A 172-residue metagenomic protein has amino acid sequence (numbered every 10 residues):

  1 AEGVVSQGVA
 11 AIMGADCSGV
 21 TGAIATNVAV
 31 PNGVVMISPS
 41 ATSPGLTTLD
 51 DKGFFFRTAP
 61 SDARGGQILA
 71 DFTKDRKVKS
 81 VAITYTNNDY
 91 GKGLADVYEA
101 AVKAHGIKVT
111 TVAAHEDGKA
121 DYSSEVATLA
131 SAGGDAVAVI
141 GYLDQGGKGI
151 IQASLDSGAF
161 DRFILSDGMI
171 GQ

Functional and structural regions predicted by a protein language model:
E2, V9-A113, R162-Q172: Extracytoplasmic ligand/sensor domains, especially the bilobed periplasmic-binding protein
G3, I24, S124, T128: Active-site pre-lysine segment of PLP-dependent enzymes
V4-A11, S131-A136: Short acidic/histidine-rich motifs immediately flanking catalytic phosphotransfer sites in two-component signaling
V4-V5, A70, L129, G158: Generic helix-packing signal
A29, A95-Q172: Extracellular/periplasmic bilobed ligand-binding domains
